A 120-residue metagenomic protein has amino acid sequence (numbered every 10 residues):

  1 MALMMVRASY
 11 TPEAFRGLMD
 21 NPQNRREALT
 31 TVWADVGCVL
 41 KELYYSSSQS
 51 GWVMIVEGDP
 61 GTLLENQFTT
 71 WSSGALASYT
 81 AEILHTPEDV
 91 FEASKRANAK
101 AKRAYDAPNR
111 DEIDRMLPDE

Functional and structural regions predicted by a protein language model:
M1-T31, V39, P87-E120: Short S/T/G/P-rich N-terminal loop/turn motif that feeds into the first structured element of a domain
M4-A8, Y44-Q67: Short, well-ordered beta-strand segments in beta-rich or mixed alpha/beta enzyme and ligand-binding folds
A14, G37-L40, T62, S78: Secondary-structure boundary/capping signal
T30-G51: Short, glycine- and small/hydrophobic-rich beta-strand elements in well-ordered beta-sheets
A34, P60-T62, E82, N98-K100 (+1 more regions): Short alpha-helix boundary/capping motifs
S48-I55, E82-N98: Short secondary-structure transition/capping segments
D59-D89: An amphipathic, aromatic/His-enriched active-site/gating alpha helix that lines ligand/cofactor pockets
